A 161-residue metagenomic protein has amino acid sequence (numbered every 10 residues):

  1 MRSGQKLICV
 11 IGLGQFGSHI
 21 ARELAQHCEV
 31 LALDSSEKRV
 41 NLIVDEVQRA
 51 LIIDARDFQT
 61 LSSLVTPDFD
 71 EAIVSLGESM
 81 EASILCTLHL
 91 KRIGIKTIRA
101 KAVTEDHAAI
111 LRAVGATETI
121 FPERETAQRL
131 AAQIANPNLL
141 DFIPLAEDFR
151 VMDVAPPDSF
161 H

Functional and structural regions predicted by a protein language model:
M1-H161: Cytosolic regulatory regions of ion transport systems
